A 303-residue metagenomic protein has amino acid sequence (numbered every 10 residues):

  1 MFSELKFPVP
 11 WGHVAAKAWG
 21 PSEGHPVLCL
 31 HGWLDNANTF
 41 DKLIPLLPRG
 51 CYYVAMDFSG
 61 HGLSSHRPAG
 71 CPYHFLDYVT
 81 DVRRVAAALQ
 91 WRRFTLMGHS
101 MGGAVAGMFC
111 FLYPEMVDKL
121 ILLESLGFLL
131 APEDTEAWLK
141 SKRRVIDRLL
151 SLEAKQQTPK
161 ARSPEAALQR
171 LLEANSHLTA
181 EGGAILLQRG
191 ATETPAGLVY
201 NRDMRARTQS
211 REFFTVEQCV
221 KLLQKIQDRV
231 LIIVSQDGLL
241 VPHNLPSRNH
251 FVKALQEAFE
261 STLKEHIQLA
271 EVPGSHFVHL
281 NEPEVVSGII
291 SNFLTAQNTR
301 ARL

Functional and structural regions predicted by a protein language model:
M1-V27, P48-Y52, W91-R92, G127 (+5 more regions): Alpha/beta-hydrolase fold catalytic core
L5-P10, R49, A55-M97, M101 (+3 more regions): Active-site loop/oxyanion-hole signature of alpha/beta-hydrolase fold enzymes
K17-H66: Conserved HGGG/HGGXW glycine-rich cap/lid loop of the alpha/beta-hydrolase fold
V105-F109: Hydrolases whose catalytic domains are alpha/beta-hydrolase-1, hotdog thioesterase, or metallo-beta-lactamase-like
F111, D118-K160: Flexible "cap/lid" loop of the alpha/beta hydrolase fold
A154-V216: Conserved alpha/beta-hydrolase catalytic His-Asp/Glu region
K225-G274: Conserved loop-alpha-helix segment in the C-terminal half of the alpha/beta-hydrolase fold that carries the catalytic
E271-P283, S287: Catalytic histidine-centered segment of alpha/beta-hydrolase-like enzymes
